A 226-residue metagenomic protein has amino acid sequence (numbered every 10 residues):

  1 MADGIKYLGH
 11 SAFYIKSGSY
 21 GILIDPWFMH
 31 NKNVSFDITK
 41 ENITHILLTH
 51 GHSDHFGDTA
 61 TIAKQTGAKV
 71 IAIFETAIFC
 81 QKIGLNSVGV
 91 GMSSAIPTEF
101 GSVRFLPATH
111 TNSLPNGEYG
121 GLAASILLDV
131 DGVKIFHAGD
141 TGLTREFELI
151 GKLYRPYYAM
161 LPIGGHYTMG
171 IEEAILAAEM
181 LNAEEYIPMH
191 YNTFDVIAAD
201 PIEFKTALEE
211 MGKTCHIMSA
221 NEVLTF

Functional and structural regions predicted by a protein language model:
M1-G21, F28-N31, R104, E203-M211 (+1 more regions): Zn-dependent metallo-beta-lactamase
Y14-H52, G57-T61, T111-G117, T141-L153: Pre-active-site segment of Zn-dependent metallo-hydrolases
I15-G18, T98-E99, L128-D131: Active-site beta-strand termini and strand-to-loop segments that position acidic
L23-P26, I43-G51, I71-F74, I135-T141 (+3 more regions): Active-site neighborhood of phospho(di)ester-bond hydrolases with catalytic His/Asp-centered motifs
N31, H52-G57, A77-C80, S94-P97 (+5 more regions): Active-site environment of divalent metal-dependent phosphoester hydrolases
G57-L114: Glycine/small-residue-rich loop that forms an oxyanion/phosphate-binding "nest" at active or ligand-binding sites
Q81-S94, I175, E179-F226: Binuclear metal-ion centers of metallo-dependent hydrolases, dominated by the metallo-beta-lactamase
S113-M180: Active-site-proximal loop/helix segments of hydrolase catalytic cores
